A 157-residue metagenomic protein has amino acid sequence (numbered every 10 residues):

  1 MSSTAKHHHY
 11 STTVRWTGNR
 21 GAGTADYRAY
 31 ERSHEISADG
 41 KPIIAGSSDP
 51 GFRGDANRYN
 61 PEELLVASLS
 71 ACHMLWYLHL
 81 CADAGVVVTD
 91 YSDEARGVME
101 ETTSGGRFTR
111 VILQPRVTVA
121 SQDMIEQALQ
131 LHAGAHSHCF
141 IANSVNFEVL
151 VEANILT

Functional and structural regions predicted by a protein language model:
M1-A67, L75-T157: Extended beta-strand/beta-hairpin segments
